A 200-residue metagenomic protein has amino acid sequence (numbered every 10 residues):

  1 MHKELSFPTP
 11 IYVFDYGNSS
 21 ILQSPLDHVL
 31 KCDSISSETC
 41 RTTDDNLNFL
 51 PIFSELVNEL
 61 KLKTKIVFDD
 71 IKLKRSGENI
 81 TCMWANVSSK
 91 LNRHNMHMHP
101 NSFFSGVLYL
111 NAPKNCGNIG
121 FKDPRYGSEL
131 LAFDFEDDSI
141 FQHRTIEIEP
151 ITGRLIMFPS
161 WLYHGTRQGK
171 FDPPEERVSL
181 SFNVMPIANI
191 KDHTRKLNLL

Functional and structural regions predicted by a protein language model:
M1-S76, N86, R93, K196-N198: Non-heme Fe(II)/2-oxoglutarate
R75-G77, M98-S102, D172-E176: A generic structural micro-feature
S88-M157, P186-N198: Catalytic core of non-heme Fe(II) oxygenases with the double-stranded beta-helix
H94-H97, H164-D172: Short beta-strand His + acidic residue motifs that chelate non-heme Fe in jelly-roll/DSBH and cupin folds
I146-E149, G169-P173: Exposed beta-sheet edge/beta-hairpin loop segments within beta-rich domains
P174-V184: A short alpha/beta connector and helix-capping loop motif
